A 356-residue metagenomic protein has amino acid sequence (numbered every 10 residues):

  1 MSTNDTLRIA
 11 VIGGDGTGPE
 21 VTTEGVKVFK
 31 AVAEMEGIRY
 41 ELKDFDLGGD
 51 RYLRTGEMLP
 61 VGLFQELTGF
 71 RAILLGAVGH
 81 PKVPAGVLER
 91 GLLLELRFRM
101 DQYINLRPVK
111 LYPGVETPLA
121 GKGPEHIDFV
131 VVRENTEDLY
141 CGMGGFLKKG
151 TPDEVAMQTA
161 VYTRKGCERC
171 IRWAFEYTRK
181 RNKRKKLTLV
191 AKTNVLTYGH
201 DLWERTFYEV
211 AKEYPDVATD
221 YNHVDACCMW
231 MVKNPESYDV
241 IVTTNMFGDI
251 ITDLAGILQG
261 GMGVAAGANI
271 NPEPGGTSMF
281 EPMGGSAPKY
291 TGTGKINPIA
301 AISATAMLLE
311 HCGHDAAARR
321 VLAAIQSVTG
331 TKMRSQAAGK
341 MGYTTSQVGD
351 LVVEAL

Functional and structural regions predicted by a protein language model:
A10-K27, A31-A33, T151-D225: Glycine-rich phosphate/diphosphate-binding loop of Rossmann-like nucleotide-binding domains
D15-G18, R71, V132, A174 (+4 more regions): Buried hydrophobic positions in well-ordered alpha/beta secondary-structure cores of metabolic enzymes
G25, F29, F207, A301-L309 (+1 more regions): Buried hydrophobic packing segments
M35-V61, M229-M231: N-terminal beta-loop-helix "entrance" segment that forms/cooperates in small-molecule cofactor or anionic ligand
G49-Y52, M231-K332: Glycine-rich phosphate/nucleotide-binding loop
L53-M157, M246-G248: N-terminal glycine-rich phosphate/adenylate-binding segment common to multiple enzyme folds
G114, N222-M229: Short acidic loop-to-helix transition motifs that present clustered carboxylates
G142-L189, T193-L196, D315, R320-L356: Glycine-rich phosphate/pyrophosphate-binding loop and the adjoining helix
